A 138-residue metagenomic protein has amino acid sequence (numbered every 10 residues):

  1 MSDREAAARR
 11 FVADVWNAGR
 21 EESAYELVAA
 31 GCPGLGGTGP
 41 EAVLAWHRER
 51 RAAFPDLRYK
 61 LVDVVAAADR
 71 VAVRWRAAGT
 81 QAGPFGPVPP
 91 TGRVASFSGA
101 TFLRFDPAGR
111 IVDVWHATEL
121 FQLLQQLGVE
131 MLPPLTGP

Functional and structural regions predicted by a protein language model:
M1-P138: C-terminal and inter-domain tail/linker signature
